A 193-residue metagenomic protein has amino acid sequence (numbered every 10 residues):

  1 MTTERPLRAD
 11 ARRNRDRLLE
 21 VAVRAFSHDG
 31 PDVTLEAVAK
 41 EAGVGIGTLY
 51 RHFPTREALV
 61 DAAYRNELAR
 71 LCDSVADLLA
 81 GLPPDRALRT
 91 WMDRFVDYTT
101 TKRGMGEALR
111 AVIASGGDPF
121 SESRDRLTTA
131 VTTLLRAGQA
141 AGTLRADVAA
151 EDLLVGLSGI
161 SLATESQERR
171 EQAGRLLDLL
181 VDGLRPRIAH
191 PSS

Functional and structural regions predicted by a protein language model:
M1-E41, A58-D61: Basic, helix-initiating cap at the start of DNA-binding domains
M1-T3, T129, T133-A141, S166-S193: C-terminal peripheral helix-coil segments that are non-catalytic and often amphipathic
N14, E67, L71, M92-F95 (+4 more regions): Hydrophobic/aromatic residues within well-ordered alpha-helical segments
G30-P31, R51, R145: Helix-turn-helix/winged-helix DNA-binding modules
G43-F53: Short hydrophobic/aromatic patch on the recognition helix
A62, D73-T101, G116-P119: Hydrophobic alpha-helical connector segments
A69, T101, S115-T143, V148-E151 (+3 more regions): Amphipathic alpha-helical packing segments from all-alpha helical-bundle domains
E107-G116: Short linear capping/connector segments at secondary-structure termini
